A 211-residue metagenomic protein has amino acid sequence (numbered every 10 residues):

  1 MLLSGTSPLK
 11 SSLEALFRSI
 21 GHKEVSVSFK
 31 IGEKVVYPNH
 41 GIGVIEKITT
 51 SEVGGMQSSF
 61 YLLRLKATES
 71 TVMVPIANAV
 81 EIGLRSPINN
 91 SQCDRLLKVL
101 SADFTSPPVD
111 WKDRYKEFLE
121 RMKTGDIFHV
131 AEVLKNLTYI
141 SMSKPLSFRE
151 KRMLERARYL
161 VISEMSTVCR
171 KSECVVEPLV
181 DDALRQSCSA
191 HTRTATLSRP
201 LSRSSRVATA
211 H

Functional and structural regions predicted by a protein language model:
L2-T6, K10-I31, N39, K47-T138: Long beta-strand-rich cores associated with HINT superfamily self-processing modules
V36: Catalytic center-proximal scaffold of phosphoryl-transfer enzymes
A77, E81-H211: Charge/polar-rich, low-complexity and marginally structured segments
